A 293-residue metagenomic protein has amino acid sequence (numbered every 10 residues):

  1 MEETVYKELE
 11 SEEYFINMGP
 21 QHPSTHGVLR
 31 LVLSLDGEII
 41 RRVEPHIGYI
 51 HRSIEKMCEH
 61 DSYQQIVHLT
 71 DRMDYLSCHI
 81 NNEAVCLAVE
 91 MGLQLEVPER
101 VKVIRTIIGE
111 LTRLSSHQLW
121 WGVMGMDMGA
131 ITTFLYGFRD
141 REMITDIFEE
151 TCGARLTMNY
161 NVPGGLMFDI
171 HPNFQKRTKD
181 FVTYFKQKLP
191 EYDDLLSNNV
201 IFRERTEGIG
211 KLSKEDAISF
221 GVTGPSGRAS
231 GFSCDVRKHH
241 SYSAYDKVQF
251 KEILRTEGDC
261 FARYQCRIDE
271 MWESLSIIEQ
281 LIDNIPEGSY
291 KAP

Functional and structural regions predicted by a protein language model:
M1-R30, S34-P293: Active-site bordering "gate/hinge" segments that shape substrate access to catalytic or cofactor-binding pockets
